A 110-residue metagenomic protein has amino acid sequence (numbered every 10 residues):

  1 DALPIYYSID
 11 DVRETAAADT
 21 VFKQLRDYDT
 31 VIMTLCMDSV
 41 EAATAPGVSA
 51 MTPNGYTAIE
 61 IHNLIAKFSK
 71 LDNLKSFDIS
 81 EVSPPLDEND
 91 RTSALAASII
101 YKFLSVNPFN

Functional and structural regions predicted by a protein language model:
D1-L3: Short, small-residue-biased leader/transition segments that mark boundaries at the very start of proteins
Y6-N110: Catalytic cores of soluble, metal-dependent hydrolases
